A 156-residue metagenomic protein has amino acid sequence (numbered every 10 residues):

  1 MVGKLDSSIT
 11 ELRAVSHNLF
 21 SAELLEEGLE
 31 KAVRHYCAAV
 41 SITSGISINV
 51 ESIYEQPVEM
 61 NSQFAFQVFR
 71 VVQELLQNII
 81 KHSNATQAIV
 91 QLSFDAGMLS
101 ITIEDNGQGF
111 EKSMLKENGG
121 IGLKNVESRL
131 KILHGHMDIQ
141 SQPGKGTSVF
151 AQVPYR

Functional and structural regions predicted by a protein language model:
M1-R156: Coiled-coil dimerization/phosphotransfer module
